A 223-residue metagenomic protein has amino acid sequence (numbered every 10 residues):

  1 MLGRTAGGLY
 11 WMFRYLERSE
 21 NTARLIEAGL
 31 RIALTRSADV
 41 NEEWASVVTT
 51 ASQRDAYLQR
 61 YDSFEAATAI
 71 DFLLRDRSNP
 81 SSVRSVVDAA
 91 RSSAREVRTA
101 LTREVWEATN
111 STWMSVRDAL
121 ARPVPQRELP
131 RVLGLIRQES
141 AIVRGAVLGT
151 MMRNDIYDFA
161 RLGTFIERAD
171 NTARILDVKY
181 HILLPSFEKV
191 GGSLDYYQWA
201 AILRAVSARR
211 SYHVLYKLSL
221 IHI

Functional and structural regions predicted by a protein language model:
M1-I221: Alpha-helical transmembrane segments and their helix-helix packing motifs
